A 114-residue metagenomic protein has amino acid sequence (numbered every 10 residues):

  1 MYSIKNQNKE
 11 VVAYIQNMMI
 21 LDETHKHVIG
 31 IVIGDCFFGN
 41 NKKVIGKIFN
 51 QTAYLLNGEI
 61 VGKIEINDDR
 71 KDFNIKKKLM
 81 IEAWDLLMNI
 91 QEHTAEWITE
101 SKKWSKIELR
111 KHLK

Functional and structural regions predicted by a protein language model:
M1-V11, K43, F49-K114: Long terminal segments
S3-I4, M19-L21, C36-F38, A53-Y54: Well-ordered beta-strand segments characteristic of repetitive beta-sheet solenoids
Q7, E23-T24, I31, N40 (+1 more regions): Tandem-repeat architecture and repeat-register "anchor" residues
M18-C36, D68-K76: A short, compositionally biased N-terminal segment around positions ~18-40 that is enriched in charged/polar residues
